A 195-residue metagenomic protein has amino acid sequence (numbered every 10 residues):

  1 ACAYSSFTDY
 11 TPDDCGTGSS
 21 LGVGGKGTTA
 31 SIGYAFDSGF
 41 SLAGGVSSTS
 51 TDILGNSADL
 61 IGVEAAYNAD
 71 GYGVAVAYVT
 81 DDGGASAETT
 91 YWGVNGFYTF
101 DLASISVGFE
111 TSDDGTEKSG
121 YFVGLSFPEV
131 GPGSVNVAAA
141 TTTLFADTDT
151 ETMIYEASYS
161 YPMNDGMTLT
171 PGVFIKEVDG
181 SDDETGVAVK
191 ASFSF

Functional and structural regions predicted by a protein language model:
A1-F195: Outer-membrane beta-barrel proteins
